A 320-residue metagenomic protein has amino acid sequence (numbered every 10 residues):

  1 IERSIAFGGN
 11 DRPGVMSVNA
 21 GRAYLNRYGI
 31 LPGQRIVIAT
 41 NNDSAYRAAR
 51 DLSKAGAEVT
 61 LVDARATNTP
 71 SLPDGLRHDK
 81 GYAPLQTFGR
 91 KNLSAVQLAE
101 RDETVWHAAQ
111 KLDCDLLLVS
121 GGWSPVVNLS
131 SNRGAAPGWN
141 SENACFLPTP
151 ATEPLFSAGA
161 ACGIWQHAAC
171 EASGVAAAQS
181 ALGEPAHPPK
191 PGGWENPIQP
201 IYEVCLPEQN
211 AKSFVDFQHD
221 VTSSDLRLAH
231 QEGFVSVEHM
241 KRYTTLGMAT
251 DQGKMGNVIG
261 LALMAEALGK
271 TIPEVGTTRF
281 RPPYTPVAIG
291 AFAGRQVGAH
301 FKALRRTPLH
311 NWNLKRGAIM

Functional and structural regions predicted by a protein language model:
I1-K302: Residues forming the flavin
F301-M320: N- or domain-start disorder-to-order transition segments that initiate the globular core
